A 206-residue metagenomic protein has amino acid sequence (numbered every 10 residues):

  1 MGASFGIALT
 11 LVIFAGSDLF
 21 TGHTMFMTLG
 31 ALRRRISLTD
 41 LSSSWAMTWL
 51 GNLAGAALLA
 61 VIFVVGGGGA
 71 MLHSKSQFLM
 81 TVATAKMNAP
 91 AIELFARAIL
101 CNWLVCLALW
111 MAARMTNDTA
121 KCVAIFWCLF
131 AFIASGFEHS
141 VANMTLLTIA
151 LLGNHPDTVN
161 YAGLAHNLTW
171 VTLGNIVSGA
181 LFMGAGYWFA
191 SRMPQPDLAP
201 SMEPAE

Functional and structural regions predicted by a protein language model:
M1-E206: Alpha-helical transmembrane segments and their helix-helix packing motifs
